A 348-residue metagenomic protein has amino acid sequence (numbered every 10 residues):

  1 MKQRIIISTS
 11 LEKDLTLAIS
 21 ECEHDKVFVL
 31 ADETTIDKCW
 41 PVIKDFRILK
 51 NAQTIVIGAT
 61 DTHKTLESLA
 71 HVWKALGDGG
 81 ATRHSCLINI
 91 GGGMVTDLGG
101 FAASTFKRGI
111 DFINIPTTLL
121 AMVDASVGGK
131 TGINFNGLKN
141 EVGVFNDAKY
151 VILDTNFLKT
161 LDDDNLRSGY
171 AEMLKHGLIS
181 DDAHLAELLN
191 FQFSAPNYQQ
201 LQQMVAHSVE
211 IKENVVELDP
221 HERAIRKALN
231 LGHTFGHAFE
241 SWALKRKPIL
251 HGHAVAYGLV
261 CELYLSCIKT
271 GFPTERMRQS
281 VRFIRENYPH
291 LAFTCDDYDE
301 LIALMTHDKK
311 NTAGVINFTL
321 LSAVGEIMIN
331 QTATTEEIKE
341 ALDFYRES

Functional and structural regions predicted by a protein language model:
M1-C86: ATP/NTP phosphate-donor binding region
D45-N51, N190-Q200, S348: Short, basic, low-complexity termini and linkers enriched in Ser/Thr/Gly/Pro that act as targeting/leader peptides
A81, D147-Y150, N156-D163, A171-A183 (+9 more regions): Generic secondary-structure signature for well-ordered alpha-helical cores
M94-G100, M122, A238: Short glycine/serine/threonine-rich phosphate/pyrophosphate-binding segments that cradle anionic phosphate groups
F101-L189, F193: A glycine/threonine-rich phosphate-anchoring loop and its flanking beta-alpha core in nucleotide/phosphate-binding
M173, T274-S348: C-terminal charged capping/lid subdomain of soluble metabolic enzymes
F191-D299: Active-site segments that bind and position negatively charged phosphate/pyrophosphate groups
